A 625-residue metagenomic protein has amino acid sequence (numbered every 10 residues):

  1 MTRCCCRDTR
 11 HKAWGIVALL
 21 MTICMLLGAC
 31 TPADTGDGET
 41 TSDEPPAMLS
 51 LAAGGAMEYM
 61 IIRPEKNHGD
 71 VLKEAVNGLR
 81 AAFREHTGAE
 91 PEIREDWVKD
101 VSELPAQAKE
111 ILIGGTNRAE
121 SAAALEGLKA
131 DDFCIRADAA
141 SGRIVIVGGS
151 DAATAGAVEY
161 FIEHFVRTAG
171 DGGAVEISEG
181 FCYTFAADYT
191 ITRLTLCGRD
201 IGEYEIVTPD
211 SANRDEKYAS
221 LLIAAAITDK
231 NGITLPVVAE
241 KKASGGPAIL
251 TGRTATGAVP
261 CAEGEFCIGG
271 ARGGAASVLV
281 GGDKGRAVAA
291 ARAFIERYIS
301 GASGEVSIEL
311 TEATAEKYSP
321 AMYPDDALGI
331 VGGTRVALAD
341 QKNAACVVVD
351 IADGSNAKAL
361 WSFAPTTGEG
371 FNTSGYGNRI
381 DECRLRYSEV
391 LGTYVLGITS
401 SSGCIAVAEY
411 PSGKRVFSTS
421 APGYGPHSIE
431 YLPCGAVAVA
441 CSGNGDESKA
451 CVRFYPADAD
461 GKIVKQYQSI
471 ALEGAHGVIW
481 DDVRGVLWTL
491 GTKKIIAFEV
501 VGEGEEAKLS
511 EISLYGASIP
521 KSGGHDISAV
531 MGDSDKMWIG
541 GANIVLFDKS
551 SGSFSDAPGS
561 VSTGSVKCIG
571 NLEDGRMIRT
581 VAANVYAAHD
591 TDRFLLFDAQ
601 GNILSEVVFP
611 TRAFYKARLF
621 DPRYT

Functional and structural regions predicted by a protein language model:
L27-A29: C-terminal motif of bacterial Sec signal peptides marking the signal peptidase cleavage site
D37-D325: Solvent-exposed alpha-helical segments and adjacent loops that form catalytic or protein-interaction surfaces
P324-L328, N372-Y387, G423-L432, L472-W480 (+3 more regions): Repeated scaffold domains used in trafficking and secretory/extracellular systems, primarily beta-propellers
G333-T334, G392-Y394, C434-A436, V483-G485 (+2 more regions): Short coil/turn segments that connect the beta-strands within blades of beta-propeller domains
Q341-K342, I398-S401, S442-A450, A588-H589: Short, solvent-exposed loop/turn segments at conserved positions within beta-propeller repeat blades
D350-S355, P456-G461, E499-A507, K549-D556: Short loop/turn segments immediately following beta-strands, especially the blade-tip and inter-blade linker loops
K358-G375, K414-S420, I463-I470, S510-I519 (+1 more regions): A short beta-strand motif characteristic of beta-propeller blades
L360-A406, G413-S428: Blade-loop segments of beta-propeller domains
